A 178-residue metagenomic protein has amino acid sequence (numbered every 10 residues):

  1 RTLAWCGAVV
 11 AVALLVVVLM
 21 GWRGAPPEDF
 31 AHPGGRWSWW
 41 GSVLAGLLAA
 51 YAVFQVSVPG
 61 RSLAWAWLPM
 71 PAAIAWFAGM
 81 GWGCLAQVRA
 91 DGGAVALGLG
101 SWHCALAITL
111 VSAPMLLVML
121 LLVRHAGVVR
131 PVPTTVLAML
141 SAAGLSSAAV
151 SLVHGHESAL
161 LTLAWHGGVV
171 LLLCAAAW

Functional and structural regions predicted by a protein language model:
T2-A96: Selected alpha-helical membrane-embedding segments in polytopic membrane proteins
L3-V12, A107-I108, T134-L140: Select subsegments of transmembrane alpha-helices in polytopic membrane proteins, especially boundary-proximal
A13, G46, A50, G79-M80 (+6 more regions): Alpha-helical transmembrane segments of multipass membrane proteins
F30-S38, G93-L106, S158-V169: Non-cytosolic membrane-interface motifs at loop->transmembrane helix junctions
S38, S42, S57, S62 (+6 more regions): Generic serine detector
A50-R61, V118-G127, A177: C-terminal ends of transmembrane helices
G79-V132: Membrane-proximal helix-loop-helix units in multi-pass membrane proteins
L120-W178: Terminal transmembrane helical module of multi-pass membrane proteins
